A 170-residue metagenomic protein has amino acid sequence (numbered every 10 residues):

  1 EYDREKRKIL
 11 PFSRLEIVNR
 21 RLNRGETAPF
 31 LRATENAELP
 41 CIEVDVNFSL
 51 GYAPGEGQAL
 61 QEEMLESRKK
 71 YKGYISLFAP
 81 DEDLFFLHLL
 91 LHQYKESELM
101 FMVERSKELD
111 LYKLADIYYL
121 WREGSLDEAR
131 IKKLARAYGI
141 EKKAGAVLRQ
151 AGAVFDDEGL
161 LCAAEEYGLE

Functional and structural regions predicted by a protein language model:
Y2-E170: Conserved NTP-donor binding/palm subdomain of two-metal-ion nucleotidyltransferases/polymerases, i.e., the charged
